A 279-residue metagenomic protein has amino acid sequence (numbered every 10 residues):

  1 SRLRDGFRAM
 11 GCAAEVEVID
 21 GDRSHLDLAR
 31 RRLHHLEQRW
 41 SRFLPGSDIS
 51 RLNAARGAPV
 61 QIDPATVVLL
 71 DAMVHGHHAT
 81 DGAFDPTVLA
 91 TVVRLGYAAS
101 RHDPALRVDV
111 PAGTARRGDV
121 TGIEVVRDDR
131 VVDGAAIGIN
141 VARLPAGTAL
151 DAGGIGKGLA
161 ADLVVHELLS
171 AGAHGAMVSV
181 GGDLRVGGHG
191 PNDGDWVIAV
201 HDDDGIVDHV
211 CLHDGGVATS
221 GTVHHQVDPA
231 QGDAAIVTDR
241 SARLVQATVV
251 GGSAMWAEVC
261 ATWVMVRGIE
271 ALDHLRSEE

Functional and structural regions predicted by a protein language model:
S1-E278: Mature catalytic core of soluble alpha/beta enzymes
